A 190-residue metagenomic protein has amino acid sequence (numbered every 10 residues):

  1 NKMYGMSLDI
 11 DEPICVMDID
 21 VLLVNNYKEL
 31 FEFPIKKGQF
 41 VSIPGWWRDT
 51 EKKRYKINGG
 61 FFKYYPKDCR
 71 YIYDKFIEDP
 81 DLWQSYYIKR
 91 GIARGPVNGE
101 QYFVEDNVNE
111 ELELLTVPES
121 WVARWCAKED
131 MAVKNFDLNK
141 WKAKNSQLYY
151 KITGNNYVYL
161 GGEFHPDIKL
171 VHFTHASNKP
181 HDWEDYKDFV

Functional and structural regions predicted by a protein language model:
N1-I57, F62-P66: GT-A fold catalytic core of metal-dependent nucleotide-sugar glycosyltransferases, centered on the diacidic
D68-V190: A glycosyltransferase accessory/donor-loop signature
